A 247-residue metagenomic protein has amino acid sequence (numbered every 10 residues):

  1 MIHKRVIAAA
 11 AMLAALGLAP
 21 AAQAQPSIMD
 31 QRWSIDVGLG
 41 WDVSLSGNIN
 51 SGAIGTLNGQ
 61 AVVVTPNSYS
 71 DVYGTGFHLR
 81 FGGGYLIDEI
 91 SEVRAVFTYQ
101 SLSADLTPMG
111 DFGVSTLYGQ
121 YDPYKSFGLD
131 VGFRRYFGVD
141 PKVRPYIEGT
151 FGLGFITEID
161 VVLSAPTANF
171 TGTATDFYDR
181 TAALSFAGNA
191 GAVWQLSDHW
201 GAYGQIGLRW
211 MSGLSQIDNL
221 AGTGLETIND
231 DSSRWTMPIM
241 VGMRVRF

Functional and structural regions predicted by a protein language model:
M1-Q31: Cleavable N-terminal export/targeting peptides
Q25-D30, W41-V43, F77, G82-A168 (+2 more regions): Gram-negative (and chloroplast) outer-membrane scaffold detector with strong preference for beta-barrel transmembrane
V37-I54, S103, I156-D160, G207-L214: Short, solvent-exposed beta-strand-terminating loops
D42-L79, T181: Surface-exposed strand-loop-strand hairpins of Gram-negative outer-membrane beta-barrel proteins
V64-Y69, V114-D122, F170-Y178, G224-D231: Extracellular loop and loop/strand-boundary signature of outer-membrane beta-barrel proteins
L102, G188, L196-F247: Predominantly the C-terminal beta-signal and adjacent terminal strand-loop region of outer-membrane beta-barrel
T181-A187: Trp-centered recognition loops
